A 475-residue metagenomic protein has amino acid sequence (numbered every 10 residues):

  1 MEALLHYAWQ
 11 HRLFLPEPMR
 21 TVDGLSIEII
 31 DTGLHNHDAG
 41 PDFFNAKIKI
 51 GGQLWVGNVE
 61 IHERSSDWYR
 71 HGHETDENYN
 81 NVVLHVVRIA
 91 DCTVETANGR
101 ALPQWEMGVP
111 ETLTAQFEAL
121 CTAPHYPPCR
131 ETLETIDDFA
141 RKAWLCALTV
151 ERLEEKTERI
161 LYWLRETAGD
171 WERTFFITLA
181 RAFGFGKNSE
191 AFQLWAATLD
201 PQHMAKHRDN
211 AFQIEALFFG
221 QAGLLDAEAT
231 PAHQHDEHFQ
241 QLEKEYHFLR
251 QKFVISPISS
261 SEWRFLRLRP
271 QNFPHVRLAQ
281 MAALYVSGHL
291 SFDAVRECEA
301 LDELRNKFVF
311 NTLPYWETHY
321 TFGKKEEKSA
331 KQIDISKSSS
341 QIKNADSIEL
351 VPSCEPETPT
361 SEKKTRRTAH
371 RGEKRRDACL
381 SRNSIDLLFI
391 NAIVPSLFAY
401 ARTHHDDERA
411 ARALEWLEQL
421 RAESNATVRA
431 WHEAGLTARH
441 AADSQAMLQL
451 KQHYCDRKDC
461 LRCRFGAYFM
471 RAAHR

Functional and structural regions predicted by a protein language model:
E2-L4: Low-complexity, highly charged intrinsically disordered N-terminal segments that act as targeting/localization
Y7-S66, Y79: N-terminal ordered "arm"
T32-H37, N45-I50, W68-T75, A90-T96 (+1 more regions): Catalytic micro-motifs at enzyme active sites that drive phosphoryl/nucleotidyl and oxygen chemistry
N58, E77-R88: Elongated alpha-helical scaffolds
V86-M204: Internal, well-ordered alpha/beta segment that forms a basic, Gly-enriched binding/recognition surface
L148-K337, I342-E349, T360-A446, D459: Hydrophobic, aromatic-lined core segments that form the binding pocket/scaffold for planar heteroaromatic ligands
E433-R475: Acidic, carboxylate-rich catalytic segments that either coordinate divalent cations
